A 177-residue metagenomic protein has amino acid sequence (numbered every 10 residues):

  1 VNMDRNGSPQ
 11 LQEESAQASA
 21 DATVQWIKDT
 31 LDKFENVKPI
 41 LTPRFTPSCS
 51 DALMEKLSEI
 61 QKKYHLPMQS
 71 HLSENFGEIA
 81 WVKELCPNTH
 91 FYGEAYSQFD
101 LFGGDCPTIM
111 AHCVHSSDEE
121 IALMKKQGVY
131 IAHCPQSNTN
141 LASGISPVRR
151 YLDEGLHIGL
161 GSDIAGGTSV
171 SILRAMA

Functional and structural regions predicted by a protein language model:
V1-A111: Metal-coordinating catalytic core of metallo-dependent amide/deamination hydrolases
N2-R5, E74, P135-T139, I164-G166: Short, acidic/turn-prone active-site loops that include or flank metal/cofactor- and phosphate-binding residues
L41, H71, M110, M124 (+3 more regions): Divalent metal-coordination and catalytic microenvironments
T42-T46, A111-C113, N140, S162-T168: Glycine- and other small-residue-rich loops at beta-strand/loop junctions that grip anionic moieties
I60-P67, L101-C106, L123-A132, D153-I158: Glycine-enriched alpha-helix->loop->beta-strand junction motifs that scaffold or abut catalytic
F76-T89, I121-K125, A142-Y151, T168-A177: Histidine/acidic-residue-rich catalytic or RNA/ligand-binding cores of hydrolases and nuclease-related proteins
F91-E94, Q98-G104, R149-A177: His/Asp/Glu-enriched, well-ordered alpha-helical/loop segment that forms or immediately abuts the divalent-metal
S116, E120-V129, C134-N140: Long hydrophobic segments that form regular secondary structure
